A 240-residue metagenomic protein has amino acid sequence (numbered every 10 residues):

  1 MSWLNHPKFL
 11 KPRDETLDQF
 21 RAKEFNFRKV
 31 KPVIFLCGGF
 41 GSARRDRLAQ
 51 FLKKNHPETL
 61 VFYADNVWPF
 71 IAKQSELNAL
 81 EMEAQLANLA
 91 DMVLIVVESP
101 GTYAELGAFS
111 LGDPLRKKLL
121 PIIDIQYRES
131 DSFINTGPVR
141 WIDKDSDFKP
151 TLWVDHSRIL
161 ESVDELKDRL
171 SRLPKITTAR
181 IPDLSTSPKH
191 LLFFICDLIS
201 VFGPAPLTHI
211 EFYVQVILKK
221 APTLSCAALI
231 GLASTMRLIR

Functional and structural regions predicted by a protein language model:
M1-R28, I176-I181: Short N-terminal or domain-adjacent regulatory/targeting segments
E15-K54: A short, flexible N-terminal coil/short beta segment enriched in small residues
P57-L80: Conserved BB-loop
Q85-E105, L111: Conserved beta-strand-loop-alpha-helix hinge of the TIR/SEFIR fold
E105-L152: Cross-kingdom TIR/SEFIR domain
G137-T186: Long, low-complexity, charged/polar intrinsically disordered regions in eukaryotic proteins
L184-L218: Short amphipathic alpha-helical interface segments
L218-R237: Short amphipathic alpha-helical interaction segments
